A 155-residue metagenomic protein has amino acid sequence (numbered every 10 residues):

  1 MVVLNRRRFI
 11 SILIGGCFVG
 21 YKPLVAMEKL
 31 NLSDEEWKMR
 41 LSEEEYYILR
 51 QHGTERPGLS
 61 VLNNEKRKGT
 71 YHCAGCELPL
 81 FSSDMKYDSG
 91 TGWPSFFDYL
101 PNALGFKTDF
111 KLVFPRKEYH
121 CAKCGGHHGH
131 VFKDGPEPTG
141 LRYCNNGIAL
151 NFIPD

Functional and structural regions predicted by a protein language model:
M1-C17: N-terminal secretory signal peptides and thylakoid transit peptides that target proteins across membranes
G20-Y21, S33: General structural signal for secondary-structure boundaries
K22-A26: Sec/Tat signal peptide C-region and signal peptidase I cleavage site
M27-L32, K38-H72, E77-D155: A short Gly-Trp-Pro
